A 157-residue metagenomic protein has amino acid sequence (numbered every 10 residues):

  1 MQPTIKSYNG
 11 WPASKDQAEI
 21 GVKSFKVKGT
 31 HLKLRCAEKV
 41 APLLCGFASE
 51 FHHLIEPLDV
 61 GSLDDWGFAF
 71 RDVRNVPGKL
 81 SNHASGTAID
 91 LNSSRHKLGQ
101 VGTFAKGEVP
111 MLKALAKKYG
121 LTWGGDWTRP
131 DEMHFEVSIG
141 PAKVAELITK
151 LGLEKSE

Functional and structural regions predicted by a protein language model:
M1-L58: Active-site acidic/histidine clusters and adjacent loop/turn architecture that either coordinate catalytic ions
V27-H31, N75, H96: Generic preference for well-ordered secondary structure
P42-T87: Active-site-adjacent loop/helix surface patches within enzyme catalytic domains that shape the substrate-binding cleft
V76, L80-I89, S93-E157: Catalytic cores and adjacent binding grooves of peptidoglycan-active enzymes
